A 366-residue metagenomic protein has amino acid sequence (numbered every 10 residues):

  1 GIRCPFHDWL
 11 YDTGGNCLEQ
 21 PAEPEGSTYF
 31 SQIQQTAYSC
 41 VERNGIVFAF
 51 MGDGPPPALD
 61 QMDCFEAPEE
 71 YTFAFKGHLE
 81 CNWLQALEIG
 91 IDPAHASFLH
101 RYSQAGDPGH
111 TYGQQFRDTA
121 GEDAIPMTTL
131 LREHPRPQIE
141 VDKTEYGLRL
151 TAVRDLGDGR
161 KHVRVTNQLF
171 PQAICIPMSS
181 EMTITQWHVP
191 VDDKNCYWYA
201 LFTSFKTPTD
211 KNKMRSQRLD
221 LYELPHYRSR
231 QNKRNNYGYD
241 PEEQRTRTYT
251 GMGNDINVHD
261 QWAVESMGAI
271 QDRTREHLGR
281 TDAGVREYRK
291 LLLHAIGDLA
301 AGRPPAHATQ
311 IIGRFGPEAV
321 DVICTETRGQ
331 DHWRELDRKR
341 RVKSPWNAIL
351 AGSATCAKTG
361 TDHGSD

Functional and structural regions predicted by a protein language model:
G1-D53: Active-site-proximal cofactor/substrate-binding loop regions of enzyme domains
F48, G54-D366: C-terminal catalytic domain of Rieske-type non-heme iron oxygenases
